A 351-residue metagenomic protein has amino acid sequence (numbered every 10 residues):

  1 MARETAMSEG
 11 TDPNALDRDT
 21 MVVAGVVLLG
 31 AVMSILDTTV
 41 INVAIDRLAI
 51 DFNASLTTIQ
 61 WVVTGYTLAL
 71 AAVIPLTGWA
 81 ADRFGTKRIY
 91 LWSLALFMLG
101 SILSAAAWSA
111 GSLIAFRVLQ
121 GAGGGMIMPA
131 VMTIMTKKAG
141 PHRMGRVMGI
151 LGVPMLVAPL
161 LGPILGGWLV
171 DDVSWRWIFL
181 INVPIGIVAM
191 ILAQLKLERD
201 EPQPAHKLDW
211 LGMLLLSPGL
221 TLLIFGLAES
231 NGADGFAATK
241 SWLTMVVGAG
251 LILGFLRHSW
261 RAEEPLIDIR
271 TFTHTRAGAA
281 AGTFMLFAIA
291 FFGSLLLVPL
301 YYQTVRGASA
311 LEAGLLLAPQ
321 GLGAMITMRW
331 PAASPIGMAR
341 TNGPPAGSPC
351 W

Functional and structural regions predicted by a protein language model:
M1-D19, P202: Intrinsic disorder in cytosolic terminal tails and internal cytosolic loops of multi-pass membrane transporters
D19-L70, I74, S174, A237-S241 (+2 more regions): Transmembrane core module of solute transporters
V26-L29, I41, V62-G65, W92 (+12 more regions): Hydrophobic core positions of alpha-helical segments in small-molecule transporters and transporter systems
M33, N42-I45, L96, L103 (+12 more regions): Hydrophobic residues within membrane-embedded alpha-helical segments of Major Facilitator Superfamily
R47, I134, W168, K196 (+4 more regions): A residue-level signal for alpha-helical anchor/packing sites in multi-pass solute transporters
L48-A49, A80-A81, L113, L165-V173 (+4 more regions): Interfacial helix-cap and linker-helix signal at transmembrane-aqueous boundaries of multi-pass secondary transporters
I74-G212, L322: Helix-loop-helix hairpins in multi-pass membrane proteins, especially solute transporters
D171-T283, A290, A308, L316: Hydrophobic transmembrane-helix bundles of small-molecule transporters
